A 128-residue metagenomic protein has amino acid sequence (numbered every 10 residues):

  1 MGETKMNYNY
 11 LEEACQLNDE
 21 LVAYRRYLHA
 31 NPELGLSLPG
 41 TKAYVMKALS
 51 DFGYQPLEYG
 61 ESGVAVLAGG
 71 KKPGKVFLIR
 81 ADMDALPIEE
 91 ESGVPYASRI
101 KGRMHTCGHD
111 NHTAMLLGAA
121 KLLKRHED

Functional and structural regions predicted by a protein language model:
M1-K5: Short, Lys/Arg-enriched N-terminal segments with co-localized hydrophobic residues within the first ~10-30 amino acids
N7-H105, A114-D128: Acidic/His- and Gly-rich active-site-bordering loop/insert found across diverse amide/peptide-bond hydrolases
